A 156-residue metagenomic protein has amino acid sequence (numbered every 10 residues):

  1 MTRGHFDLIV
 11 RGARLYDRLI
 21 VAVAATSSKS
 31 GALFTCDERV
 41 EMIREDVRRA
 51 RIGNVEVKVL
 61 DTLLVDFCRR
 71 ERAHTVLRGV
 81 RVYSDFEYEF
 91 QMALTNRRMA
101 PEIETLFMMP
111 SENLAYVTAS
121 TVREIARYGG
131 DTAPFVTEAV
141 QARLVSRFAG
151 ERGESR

Functional and structural regions predicted by a protein language model:
M1-R156: Nucleotidyltransferase catalytic core that binds NTPs
